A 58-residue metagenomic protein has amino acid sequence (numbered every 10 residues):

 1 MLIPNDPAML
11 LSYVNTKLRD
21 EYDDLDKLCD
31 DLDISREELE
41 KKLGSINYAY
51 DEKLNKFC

Functional and structural regions predicted by a protein language model:
M1-D20, D24: N-terminal acidic leader/helix
L28-C29: Short alpha-helical "recognition helix" segments of helix-turn-helix
D33-C58: Short, charge-rich amphipathic interface segments used for partner binding and complex assembly
